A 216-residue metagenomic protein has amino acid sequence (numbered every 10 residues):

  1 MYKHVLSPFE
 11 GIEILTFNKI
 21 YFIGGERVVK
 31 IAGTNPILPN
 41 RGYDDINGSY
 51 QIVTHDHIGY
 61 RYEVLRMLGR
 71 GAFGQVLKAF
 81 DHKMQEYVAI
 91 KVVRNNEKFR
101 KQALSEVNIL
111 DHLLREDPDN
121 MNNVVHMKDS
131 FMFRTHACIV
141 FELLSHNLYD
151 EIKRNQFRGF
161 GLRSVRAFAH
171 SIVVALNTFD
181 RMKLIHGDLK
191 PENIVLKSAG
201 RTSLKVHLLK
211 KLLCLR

Functional and structural regions predicted by a protein language model:
M1-T54: Intrinsically disordered, low-complexity regulatory segments that flank or precede the catalytic domain of eukaryotic
V64-G71, V76: Protein kinase glycine-rich loop
F73, P118-V124, L148: Non-catalytic scaffold residues of the protein kinase domain
Q75-R94: Glycine-rich ATP phosphate-binding loop
V92-M121: Conserved N-lobe beta3->alphaC-helix segment of eukaryotic protein kinase catalytic domains
N122, R134-C138, L143-S203: Conserved alphaE helix
D129-S130: A short, aromatic-enriched beta-strand patch in the conserved N-lobe beta-sheet of the protein kinase catalytic domain
